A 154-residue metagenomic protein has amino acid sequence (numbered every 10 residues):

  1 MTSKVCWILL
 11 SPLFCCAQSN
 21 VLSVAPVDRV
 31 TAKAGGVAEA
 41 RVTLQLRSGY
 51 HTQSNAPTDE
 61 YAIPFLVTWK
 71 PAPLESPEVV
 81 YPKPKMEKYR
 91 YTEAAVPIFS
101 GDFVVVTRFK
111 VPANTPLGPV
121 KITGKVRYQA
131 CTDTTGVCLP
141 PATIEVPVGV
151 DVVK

Functional and structural regions predicted by a protein language model:
T2-L10: Sec-dependent signal peptide recognition, specifically the positively charged N-region followed immediately by
L10-Q18: Hydrophobic h-region of N-terminal signal peptides that target proteins for export in Gram-negative bacteria
A17-K154: Extracellular/lumen-exposed scaffold segments
